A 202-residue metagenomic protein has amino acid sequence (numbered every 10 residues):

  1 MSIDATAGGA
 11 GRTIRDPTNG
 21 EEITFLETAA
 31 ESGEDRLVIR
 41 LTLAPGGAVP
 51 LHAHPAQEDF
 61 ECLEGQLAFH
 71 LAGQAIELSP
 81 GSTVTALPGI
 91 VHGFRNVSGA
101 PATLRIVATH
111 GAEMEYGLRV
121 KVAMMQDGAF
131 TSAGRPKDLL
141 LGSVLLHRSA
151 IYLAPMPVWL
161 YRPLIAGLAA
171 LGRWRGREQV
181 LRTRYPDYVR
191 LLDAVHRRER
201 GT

Functional and structural regions predicted by a protein language model:
M1-N19, L26-R36, A48-L51, P55 (+1 more regions): Jelly-roll (double-stranded beta-helix
V38-T42: Short amphipathic
F60: Structured binding elements
L63-E64: A cytosolic small-molecule/anion-sensing beta-strand core signal
